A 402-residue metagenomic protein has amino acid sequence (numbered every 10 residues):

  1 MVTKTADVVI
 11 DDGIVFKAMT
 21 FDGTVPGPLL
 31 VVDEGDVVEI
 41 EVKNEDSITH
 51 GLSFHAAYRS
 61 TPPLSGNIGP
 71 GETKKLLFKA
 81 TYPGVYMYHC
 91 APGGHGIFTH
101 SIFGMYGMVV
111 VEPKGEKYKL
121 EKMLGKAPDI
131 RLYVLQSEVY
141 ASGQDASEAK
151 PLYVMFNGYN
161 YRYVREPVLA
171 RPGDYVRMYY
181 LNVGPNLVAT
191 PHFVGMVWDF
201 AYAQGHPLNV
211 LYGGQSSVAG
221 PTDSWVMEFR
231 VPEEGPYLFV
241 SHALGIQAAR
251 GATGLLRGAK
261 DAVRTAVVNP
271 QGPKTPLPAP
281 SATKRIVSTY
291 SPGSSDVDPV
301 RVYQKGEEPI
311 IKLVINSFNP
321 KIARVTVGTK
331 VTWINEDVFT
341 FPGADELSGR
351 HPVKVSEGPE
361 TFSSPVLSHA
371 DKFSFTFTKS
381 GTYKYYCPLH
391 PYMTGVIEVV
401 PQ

Functional and structural regions predicted by a protein language model:
M1, N44, L76-A80, F229-R230: Short, hydrophobic/aromatic-enriched beta-strand segments in well-ordered soluble domains
V2-V25, L29, D33-V37, E41-E72 (+3 more regions): Extracytoplasmic copper-binding redox domains, predominantly the cupredoxin/blue-copper superfamily
L77-G94, T99: Active-site-adjacent, His/Asp/Glu-enriched structural segments that form or flank metal-binding and acid/base networks
K79-V85, R230-Y237, T376-T382: Short, surface-exposed loop/turn segments at beta-strand-coil junctions that are enriched for proline with nearby
